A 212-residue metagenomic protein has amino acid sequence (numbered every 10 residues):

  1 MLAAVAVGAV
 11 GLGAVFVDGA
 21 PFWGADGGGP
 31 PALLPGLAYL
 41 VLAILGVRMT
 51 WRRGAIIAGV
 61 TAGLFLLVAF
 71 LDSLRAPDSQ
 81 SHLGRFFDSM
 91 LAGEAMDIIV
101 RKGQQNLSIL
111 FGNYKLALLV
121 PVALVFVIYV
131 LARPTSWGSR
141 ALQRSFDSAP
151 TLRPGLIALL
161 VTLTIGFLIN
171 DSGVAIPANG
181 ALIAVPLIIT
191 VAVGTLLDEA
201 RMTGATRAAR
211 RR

Functional and structural regions predicted by a protein language model:
M1-L2, T135-P150, R201-R212: Membrane-interfacial, low-structure loops and terminal tails that flank and connect transmembrane helices in multi-pass
L2-A3, G46-G59: Membrane-interfacial entry segments at the cytosolic side of transmembrane helices
A6-V15, L33-L37, A58-F65, G93-D97 (+2 more regions): Hydrophobic membrane-spanning alpha-helices of multi-pass integral membrane proteins
D18-G27, L168-A175: Membrane-interface helix caps and helix-loop-helix hairpins in membrane proteins
G28, G54-A92: Aromatic-rich transmembrane-lumenal/periplasmic boundary elements in polytopic membrane proteins
L40-I44, L66-F70, V125-S136, L187-A200: Alpha-helical transmembrane segments
L91-Y114: Juxtamembrane membrane-water interface segments that cap and precede transmembrane helices
S108-T135: Alpha-helical transmembrane segments at the extracellular/periplasmic loop-to-helix junctions of multi-pass membrane
